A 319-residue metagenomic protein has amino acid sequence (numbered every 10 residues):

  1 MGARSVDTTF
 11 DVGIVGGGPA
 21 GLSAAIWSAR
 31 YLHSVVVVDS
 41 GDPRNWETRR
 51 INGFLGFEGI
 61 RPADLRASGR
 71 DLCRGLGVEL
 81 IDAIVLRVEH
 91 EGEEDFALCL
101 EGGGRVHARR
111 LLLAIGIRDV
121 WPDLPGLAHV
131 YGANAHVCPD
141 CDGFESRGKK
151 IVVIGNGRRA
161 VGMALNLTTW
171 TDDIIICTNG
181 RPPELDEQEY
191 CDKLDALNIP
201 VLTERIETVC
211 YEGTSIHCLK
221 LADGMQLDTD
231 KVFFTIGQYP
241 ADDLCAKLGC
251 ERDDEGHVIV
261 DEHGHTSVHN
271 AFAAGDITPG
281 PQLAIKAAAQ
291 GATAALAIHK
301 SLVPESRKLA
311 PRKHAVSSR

Functional and structural regions predicted by a protein language model:
M1-G13, V78-K149, K231-F233, V258-E262 (+1 more regions): FAD-binding core/adjacent interface of flavoenzyme oxidoreductases
G2, H129-E145, I236-I285, T293 (+1 more regions): FAD-site-proximal beta/loop scaffold in flavoenzymes
A3-R4, F10-A67, R159-E184: Beta1-alpha1 glycine-rich phosphate/pyrophosphate-binding loop at the start of Rossmann-like nucleotide-binding domains
G18-A20, I117-D119, R158-R159, T278: Residue-level detector of alpha-helix initiation sites
A25, V161-M163, A274-R319: A conserved FAD-binding loop/helix module that cradles the flavin
A67-L100, R105-H107, T171-V258, V303-R319: A Rossmann-like FAD-binding core segment of flavoenzymes
W121-P122, G162, T229, D242-D243 (+1 more regions): Glycine/Thr-rich phosphate-binding loops of Rossmann-like dinucleotide-binding domains
A133-C141, K150-M163, E184-L185: Active-site glycine-rich loop that binds ribose-phosphate moieties when present
